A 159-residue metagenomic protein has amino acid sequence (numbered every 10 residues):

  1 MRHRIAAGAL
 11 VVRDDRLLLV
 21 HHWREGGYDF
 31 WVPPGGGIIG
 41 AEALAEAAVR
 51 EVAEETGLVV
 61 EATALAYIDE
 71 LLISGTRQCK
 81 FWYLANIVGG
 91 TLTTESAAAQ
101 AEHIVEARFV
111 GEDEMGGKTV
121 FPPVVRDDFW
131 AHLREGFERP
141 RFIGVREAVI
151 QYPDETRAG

Functional and structural regions predicted by a protein language model:
M1-H3, D29, R77-C79: Residue-level preference for beta-strand/loop junctions
M1-L18, G37, I68: Conserved N-terminal beta-strand and adjoining loop/helix that marks the start of the Nudix/MutT-like hydrolase domain
A6-A7, W31, Y83: Structural detector for hydrophobic anchor residues on beta-strands
A6-G8, V59-A62: Conserved beta-strand residues within beta-sheet cores
R16-E54: Conserved Nudix-box catalytic region and its N-terminal flanking loop in Nudix hydrolases and closely related
I38-E61, L71-V124, E155-G159: Unchanged
T63-Y67: Conserved S-adenosyl-L-methionine
D128-G159: Charged phosphate-binding loop/patch that engages nucleotide di/tri-phosphates or the phosphate backbone of nucleic
